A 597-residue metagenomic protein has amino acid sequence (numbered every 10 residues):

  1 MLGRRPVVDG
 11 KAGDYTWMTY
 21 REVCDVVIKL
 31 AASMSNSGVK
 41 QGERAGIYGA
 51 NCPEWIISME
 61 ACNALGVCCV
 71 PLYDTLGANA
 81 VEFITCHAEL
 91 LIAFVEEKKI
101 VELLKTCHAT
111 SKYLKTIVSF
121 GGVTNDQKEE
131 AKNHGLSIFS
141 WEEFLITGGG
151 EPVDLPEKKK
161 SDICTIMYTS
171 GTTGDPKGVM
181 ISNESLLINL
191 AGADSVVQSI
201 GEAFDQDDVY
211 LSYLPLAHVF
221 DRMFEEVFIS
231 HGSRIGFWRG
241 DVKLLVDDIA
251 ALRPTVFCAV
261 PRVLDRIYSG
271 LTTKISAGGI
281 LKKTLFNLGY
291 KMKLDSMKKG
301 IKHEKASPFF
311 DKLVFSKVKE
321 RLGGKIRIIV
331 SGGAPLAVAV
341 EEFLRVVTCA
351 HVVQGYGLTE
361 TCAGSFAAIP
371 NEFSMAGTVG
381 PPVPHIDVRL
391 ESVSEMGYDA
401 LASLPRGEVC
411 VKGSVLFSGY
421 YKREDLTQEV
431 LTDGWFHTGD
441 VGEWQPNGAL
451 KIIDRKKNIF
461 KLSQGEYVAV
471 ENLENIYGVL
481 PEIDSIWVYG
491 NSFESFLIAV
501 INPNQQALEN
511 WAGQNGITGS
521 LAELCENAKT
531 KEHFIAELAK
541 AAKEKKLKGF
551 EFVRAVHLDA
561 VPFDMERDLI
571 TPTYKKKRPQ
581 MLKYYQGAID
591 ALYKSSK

Functional and structural regions predicted by a protein language model:
L2-E60, G77-E82, S140-E142: Conserved AMP-binding/adenylate-forming core of the ANL superfamily
W17-R21, C164-A191: Conserved AMP-binding A3 loop
M59, L76-T106, N189-L211, D241-V256 (+1 more regions): Conserved ATP-dependent adenylate/AMP-binding module captured primarily in the ANL superfamily
A64-I146, P156, I535: Structural core segment of the AMP-binding/adenylate-forming
S119, S137-F139, I146-Y168, D175 (+1 more regions): Conserved pre-ATP/AMP-binding loop-to-beta segment of ANL
L136-W141, T255-C258, G270-S374: Gly/Ser/Thr-rich phosphate-binding loop
L187-V209, L216-K312, V347: Conserved AMP-binding/adenylation subdomain of ANL enzymes
M396-L462: Conserved ATP-binding/catalytic segment of the ANL
